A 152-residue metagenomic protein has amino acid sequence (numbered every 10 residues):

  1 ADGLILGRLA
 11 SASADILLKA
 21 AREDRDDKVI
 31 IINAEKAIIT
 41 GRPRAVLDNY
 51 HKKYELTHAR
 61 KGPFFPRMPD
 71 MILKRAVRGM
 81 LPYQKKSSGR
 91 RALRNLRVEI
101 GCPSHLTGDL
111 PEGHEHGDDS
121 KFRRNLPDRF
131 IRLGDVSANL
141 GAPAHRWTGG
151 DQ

Functional and structural regions predicted by a protein language model:
A1-Q152: Ribosome-associated RNA-binding proteins
